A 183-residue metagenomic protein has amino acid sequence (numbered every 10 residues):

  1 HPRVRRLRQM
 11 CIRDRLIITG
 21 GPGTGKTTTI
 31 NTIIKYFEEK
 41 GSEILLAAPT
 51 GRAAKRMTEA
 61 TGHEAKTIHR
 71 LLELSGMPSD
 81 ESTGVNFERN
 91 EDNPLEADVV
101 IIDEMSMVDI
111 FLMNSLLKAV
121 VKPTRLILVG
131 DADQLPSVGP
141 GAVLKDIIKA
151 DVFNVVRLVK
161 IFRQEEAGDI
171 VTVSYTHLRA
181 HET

Functional and structural regions predicted by a protein language model:
H1-I12, H177-E182: Single conserved hydrophobic/aromatic residue that forms the stacking wall/gate of nucleotide- or nucleobase-binding
I18: Hydrophobic anchor at the beta1->P-loop junction of P-loop NTPases
P22: The conserved Walker
G25: Conserved glycine(s) of the Walker
T29: Hydrophobic positions on the alpha1 helix immediately C-terminal to the Walker A/P-loop
E43-A48, R52-A119, K160-I161, I170-V171: Conserved P-loop NTPase motor core of helicases/translocases
D98, P123-I127: Loop/turn-to-beta-strand initiation segments
D133-R179: Conserved helicase motor core of P-loop NTPases
